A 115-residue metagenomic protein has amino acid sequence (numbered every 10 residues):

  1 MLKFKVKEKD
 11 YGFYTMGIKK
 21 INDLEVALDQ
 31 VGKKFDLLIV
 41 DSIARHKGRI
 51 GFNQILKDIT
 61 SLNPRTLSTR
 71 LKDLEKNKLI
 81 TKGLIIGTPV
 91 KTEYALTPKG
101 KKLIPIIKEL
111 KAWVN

Functional and structural regions predicted by a protein language model:
M1-K34: N-terminal leader segment of winged-helix/HTH proteins
N22-T66, I86-G87, E93: N-terminal helix-turn-helix DNA-binding core of bacterial DNA-binding proteins
L37, D41, N77, I106-N115: Alpha-helical linker/hinge and terminal dimerization helices associated with HTH transcriptional regulators
T60, K72, P105-K108: Solvent-exposed alpha-helix faces
L67, L71-L74: Basic amphipathic alpha-helical segments that dock to polyanions
E75-I85: A short, conserved structural fragment
I86-I107: Basic, amphipathic "hinge/linker" alpha-helix immediately C-terminal to the N-terminal HTH DNA-binding motif
